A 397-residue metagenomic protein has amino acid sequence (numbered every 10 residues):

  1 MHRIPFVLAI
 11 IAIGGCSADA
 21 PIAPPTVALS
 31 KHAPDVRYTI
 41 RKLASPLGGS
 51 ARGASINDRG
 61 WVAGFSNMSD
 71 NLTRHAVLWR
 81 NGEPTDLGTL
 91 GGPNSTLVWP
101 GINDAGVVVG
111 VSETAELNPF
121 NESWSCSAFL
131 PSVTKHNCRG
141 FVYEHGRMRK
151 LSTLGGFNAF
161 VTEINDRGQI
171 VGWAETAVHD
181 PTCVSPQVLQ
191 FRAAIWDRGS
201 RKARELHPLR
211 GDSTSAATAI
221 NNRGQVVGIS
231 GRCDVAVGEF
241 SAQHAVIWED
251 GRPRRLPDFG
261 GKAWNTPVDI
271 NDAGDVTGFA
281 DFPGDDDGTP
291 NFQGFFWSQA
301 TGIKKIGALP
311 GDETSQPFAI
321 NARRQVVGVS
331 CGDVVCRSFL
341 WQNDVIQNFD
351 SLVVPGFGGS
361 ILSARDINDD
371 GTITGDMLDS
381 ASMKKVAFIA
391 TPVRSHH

Functional and structural regions predicted by a protein language model:
H2-V7: Sec-dependent signal peptide recognition, specifically the positively charged N-region followed immediately by
I10: Anion-recognition interface
I13-G15: C-terminal motif of bacterial Sec signal peptides marking the signal peptidase cleavage site
A18-H397: Residue-level hotspots at or immediately adjacent to binding/recognition sites across diverse folds
